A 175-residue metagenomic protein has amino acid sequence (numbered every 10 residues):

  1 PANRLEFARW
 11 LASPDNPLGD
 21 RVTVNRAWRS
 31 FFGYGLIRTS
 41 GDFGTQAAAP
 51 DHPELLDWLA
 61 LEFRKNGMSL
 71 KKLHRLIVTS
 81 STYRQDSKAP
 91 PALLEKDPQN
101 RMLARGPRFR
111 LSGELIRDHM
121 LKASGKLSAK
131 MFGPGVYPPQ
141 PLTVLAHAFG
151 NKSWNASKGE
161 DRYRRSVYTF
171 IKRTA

Functional and structural regions predicted by a protein language model:
P1-Y163, V167-A175: Primarily short, surface-exposed interaction patches in extracytoplasmic proteins
